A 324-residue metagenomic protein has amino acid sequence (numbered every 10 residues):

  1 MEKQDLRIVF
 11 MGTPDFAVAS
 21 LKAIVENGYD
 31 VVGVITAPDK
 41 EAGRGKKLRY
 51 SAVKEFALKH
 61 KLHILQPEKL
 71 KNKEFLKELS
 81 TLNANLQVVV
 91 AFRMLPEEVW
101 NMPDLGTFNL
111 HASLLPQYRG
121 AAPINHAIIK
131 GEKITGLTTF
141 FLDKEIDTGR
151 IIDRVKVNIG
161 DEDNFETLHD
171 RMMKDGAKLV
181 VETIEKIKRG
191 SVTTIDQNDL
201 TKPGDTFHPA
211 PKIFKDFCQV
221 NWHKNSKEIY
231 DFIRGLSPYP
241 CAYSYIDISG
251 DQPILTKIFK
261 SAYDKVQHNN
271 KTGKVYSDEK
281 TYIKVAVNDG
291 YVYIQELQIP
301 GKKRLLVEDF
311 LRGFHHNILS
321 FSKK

Functional and structural regions predicted by a protein language model:
M1-Q4, K77, T81-N83, T194 (+1 more regions): Short, basic, low-complexity termini and linkers enriched in Ser/Thr/Gly/Pro that act as targeting/leader peptides
M1-R44: N-terminal Rossmann-like dinucleotide-binding module
R7-V9, V32-V34, H63-L82, Q87 (+1 more regions): Internal alpha/beta domain cores that form substrate/cofactor-binding pockets in large enzymes and binding proteins
G12, V34, A57, Q87 (+7 more regions): A residue-level signal for conserved active-site and pocket-lining positions in enzyme catalytic cores
V18, K47-Y50, N72-L76, R93 (+1 more regions): Structural motif corresponding to alpha-helix initiation and N-cap regions
E26-N27, A37, L86-P209: Donor/substrate-binding cores of folate-linked one-carbon enzymes
K40-L58: N-terminal beta-loop-helix "entrance" segment that forms/cooperates in small-molecule cofactor or anionic ligand
K202-K324: Internal anion-binding site segments
